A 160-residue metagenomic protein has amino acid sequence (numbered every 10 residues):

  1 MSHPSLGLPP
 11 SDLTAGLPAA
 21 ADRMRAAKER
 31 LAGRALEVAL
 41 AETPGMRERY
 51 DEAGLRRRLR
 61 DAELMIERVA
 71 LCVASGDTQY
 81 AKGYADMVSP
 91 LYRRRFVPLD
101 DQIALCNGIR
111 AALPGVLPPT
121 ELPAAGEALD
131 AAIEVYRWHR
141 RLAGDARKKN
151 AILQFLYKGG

Functional and structural regions predicted by a protein language model:
M1-N107, A111-G160: Core of compact, soluble alpha-helical bundle domains
